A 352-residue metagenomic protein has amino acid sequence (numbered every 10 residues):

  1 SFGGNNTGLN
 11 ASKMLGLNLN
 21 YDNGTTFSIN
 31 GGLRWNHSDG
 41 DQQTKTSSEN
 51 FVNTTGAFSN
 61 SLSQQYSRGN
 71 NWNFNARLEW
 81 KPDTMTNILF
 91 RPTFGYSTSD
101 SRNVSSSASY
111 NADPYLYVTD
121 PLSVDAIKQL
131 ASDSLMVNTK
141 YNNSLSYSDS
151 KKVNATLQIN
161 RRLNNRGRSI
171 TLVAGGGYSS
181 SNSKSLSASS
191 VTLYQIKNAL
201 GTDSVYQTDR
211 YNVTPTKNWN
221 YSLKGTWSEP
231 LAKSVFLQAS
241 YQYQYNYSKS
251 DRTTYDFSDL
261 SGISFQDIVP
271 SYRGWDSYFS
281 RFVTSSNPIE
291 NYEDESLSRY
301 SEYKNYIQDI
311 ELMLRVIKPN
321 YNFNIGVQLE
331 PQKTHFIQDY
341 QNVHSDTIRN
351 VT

Functional and structural regions predicted by a protein language model:
S1-T352: Primarily recognizes Gram-negative and organellar outer-membrane beta-barrels
